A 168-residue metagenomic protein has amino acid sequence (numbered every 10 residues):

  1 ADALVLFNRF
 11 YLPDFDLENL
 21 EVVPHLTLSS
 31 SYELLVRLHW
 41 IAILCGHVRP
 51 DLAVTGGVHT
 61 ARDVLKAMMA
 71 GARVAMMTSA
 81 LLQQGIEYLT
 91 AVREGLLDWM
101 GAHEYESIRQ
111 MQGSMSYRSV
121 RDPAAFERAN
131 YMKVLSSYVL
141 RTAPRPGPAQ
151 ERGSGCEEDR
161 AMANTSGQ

Functional and structural regions predicted by a protein language model:
A1-P50, Q84: Glycine/Thr-rich beta-alpha phosphate-binding loop at enzyme active sites
A3-P13, G57-V58, D63-T90: Glycine-rich phosphate-binding active-site loops on the catalytic face of alpha/beta enzymes
T27-S30, V54-G57, G71, G85 (+2 more regions): Glycine-centered flexibility sites
E33-D63, A124-G147, E151: Active-site/ligand-binding-proximal alpha/beta "capping" segment
I43, H47, A70, A91 (+1 more regions): Alpha-helical structural signal in soluble globular domains
A53, A75-M77, R109-Q112: Conserved active-site loop/cleft motifs that coordinate metal ions or position small ligands
Q84-H103, R109-Q168: C-terminal extensions of enzymes
